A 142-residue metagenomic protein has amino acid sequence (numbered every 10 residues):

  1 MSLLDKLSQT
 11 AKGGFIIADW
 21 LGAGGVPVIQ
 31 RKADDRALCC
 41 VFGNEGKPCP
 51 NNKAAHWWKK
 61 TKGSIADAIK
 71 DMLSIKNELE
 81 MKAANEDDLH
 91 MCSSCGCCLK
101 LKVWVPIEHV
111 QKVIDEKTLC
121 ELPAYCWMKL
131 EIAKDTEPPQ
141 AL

Functional and structural regions predicted by a protein language model:
S2-L142: Cysteine-centered metal-binding/redox modules
